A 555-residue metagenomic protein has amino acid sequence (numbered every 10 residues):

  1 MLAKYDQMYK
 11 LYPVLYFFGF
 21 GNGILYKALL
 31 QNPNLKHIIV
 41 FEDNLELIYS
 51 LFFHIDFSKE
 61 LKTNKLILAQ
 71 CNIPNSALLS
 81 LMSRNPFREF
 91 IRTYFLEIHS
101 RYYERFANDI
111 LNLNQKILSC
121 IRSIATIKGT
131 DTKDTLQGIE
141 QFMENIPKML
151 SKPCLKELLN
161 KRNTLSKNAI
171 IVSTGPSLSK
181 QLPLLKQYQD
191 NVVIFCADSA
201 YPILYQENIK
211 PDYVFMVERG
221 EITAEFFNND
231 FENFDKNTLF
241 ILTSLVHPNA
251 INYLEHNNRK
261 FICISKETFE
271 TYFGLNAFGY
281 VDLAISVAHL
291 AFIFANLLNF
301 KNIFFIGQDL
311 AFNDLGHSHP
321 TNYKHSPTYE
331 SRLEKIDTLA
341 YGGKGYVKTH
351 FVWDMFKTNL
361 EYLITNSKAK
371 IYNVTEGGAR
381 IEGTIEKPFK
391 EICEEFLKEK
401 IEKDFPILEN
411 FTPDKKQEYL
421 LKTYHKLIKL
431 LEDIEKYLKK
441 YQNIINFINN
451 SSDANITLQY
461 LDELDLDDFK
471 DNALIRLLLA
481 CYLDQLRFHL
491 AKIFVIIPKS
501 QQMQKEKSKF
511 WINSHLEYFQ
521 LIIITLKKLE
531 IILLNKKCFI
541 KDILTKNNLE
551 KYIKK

Functional and structural regions predicted by a protein language model:
M1-V14, G23-A28, G138, F142-L158: Class I S-adenosylmethionine
P13-C71: SAM cofactor-binding core of SAM-dependent methyltransferases, primarily the Rossmann-like beta-alpha-beta module
Q31-H37, Q189-D190, N208-P211: Conserved S-adenosyl-L-methionine
E42-D43, A200-Y201, N208-E218, A295-T321: Glycine-rich phosphate/pyrophosphate-binding loops and their adjacent beta-strand/loop elements at enzyme active sites
I48, F52-D131, Y205-L298, V495-K555: Acidic/Gly/His-enriched mid-domain segments of enzyme catalytic cores or analogous surface patches that mediate
F57-N64, F215-G220, N228-K236, P320-D337 (+1 more regions): Acidic, Ser/Thr-rich peripheral helices and adjacent loops at domain boundaries
R332-G378: Polyanion-binding loop/helix "lid" in catalytic or ligand-binding cores
N366-K555: Long, compositionally biased charged/polar accessory segments in the mid-to-C-terminal portions of proteins
